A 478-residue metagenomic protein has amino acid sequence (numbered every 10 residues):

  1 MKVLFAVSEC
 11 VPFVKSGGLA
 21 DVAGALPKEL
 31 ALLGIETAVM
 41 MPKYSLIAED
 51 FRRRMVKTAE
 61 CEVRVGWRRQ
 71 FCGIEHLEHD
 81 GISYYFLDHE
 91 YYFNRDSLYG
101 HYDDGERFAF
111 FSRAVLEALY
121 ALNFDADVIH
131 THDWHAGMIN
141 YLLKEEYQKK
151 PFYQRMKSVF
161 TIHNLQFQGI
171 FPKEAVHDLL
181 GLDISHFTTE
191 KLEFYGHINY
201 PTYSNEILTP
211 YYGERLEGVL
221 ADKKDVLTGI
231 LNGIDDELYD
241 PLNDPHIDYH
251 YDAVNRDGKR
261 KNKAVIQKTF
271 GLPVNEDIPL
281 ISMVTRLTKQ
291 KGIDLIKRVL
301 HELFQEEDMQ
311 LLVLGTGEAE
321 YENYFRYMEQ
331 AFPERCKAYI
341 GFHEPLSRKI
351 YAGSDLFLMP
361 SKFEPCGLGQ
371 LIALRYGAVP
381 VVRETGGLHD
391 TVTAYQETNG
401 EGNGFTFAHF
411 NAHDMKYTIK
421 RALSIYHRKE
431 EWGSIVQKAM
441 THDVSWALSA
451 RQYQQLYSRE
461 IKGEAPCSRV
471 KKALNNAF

Functional and structural regions predicted by a protein language model:
M1-F478: Catalytic cores of nucleotide-sugar-dependent glycosyltransferases that transfer UDP/GDP/TDP-activated
